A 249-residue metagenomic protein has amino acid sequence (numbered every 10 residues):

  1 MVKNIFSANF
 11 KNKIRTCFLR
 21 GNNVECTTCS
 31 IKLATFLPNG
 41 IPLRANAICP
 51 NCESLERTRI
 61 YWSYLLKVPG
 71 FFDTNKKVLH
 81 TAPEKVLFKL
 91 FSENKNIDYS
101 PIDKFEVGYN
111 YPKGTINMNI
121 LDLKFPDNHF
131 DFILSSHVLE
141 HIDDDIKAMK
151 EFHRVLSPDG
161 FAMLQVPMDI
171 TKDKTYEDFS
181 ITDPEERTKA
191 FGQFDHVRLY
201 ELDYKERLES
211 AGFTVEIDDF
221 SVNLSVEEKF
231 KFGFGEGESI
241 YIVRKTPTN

Functional and structural regions predicted by a protein language model:
M1-K124, V222-N249: Conserved N-terminal segment of class I S-adenosyl-L-methionine
R15-V24, D143-N249: S-adenosyl-L-methionine-dependent methyltransferase catalytic module, highlighting the catalytic core
N75, F130-D131: Local beta-strand N-terminus motif with an aromatic residue
T81, I133-L134: Hydrophobic beta-strand segment of the Class I
L134-S136, K147: PRPP/pyrophosphate-binding module of the type I phosphoribosyltransferase fold
H137-H141: Short catalytic micro-motifs in class I SAM-dependent methyltransferases
